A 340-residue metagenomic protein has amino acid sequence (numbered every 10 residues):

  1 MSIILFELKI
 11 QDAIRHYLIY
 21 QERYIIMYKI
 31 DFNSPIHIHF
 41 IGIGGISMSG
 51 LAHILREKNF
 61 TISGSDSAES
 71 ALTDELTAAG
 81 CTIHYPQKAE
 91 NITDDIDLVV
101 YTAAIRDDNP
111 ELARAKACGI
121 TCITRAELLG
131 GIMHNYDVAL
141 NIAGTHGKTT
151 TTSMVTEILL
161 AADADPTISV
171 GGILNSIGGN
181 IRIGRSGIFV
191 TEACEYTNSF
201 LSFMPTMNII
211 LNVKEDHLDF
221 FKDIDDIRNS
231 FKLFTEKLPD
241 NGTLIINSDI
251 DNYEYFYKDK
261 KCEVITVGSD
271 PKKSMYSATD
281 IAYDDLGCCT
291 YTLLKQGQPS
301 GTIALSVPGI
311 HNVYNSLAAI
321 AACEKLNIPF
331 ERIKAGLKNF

Functional and structural regions predicted by a protein language model:
D12-I26: Short, Lys/Arg-enriched N-terminal segments with co-localized hydrophobic residues within the first ~10-30 amino acids
Y24, D31-F32, I54-F60, T77 (+5 more regions): Phosphate-binding loop of NTP-binding sites
I36-H37, I41, L76, T102 (+3 more regions): Adenine nucleotide phosphate-binding catalytic loops in nucleotide-utilizing enzymes
H39-A52: Glycine-rich adenosine-cofactor-binding loop
I62-T73: NAD(P)-binding Rossmann-fold cofactor-contacting core
I83-P86, I123: Short acidic-hydrophobic, aromatic-tinged amphipathic segments that line or gate anion-handling sites
